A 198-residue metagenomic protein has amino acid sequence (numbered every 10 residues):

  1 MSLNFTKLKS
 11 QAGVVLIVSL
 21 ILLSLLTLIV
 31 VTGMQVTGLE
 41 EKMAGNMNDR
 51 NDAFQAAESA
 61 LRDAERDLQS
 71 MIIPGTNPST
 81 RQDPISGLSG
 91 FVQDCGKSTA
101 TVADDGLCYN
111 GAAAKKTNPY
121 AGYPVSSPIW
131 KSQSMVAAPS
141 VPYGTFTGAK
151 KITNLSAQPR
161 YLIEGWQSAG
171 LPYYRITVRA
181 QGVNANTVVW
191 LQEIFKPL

Functional and structural regions predicted by a protein language model:
S2-F5, Q11-S19, L23, I29-L198: Terminal alpha-helical segments
